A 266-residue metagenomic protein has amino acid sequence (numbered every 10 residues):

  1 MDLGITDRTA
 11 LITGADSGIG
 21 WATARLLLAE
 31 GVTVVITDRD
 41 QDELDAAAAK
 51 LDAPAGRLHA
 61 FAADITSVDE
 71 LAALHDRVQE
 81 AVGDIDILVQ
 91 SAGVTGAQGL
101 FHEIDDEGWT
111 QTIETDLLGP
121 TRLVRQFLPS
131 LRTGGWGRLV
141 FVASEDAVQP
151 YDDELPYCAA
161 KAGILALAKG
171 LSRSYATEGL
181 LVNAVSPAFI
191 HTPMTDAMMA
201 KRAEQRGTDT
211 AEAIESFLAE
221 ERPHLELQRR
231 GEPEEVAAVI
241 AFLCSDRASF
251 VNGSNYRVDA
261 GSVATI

Functional and structural regions predicted by a protein language model:
T9, D16-S17: Conserved glycine-rich cofactor-binding loop
T95-Q98, I240-A241, N252-I266: Short C-terminal tail/terminal secondary-structure segment of NAD(P)H-dependent dehydrogenase/reductase domains
G99-F101, D105-I113, E221: Substrate-binding pocket helix/loop in short-chain dehydrogenase/reductase
V124, A160, A168: Active-site helix of classical SDR
P129, R173-S174, S249: Alpha-helical segment proximal to the catalytic Tyr-Lys
S144: Residue(s) in the substrate-gating loop at a strand-loop-helix junction that position the organic substrate next
A176, L181, V251-G253: Short, small/polar-rich loop/turn modules that mediate ligand/substrate recognition or access, typified
